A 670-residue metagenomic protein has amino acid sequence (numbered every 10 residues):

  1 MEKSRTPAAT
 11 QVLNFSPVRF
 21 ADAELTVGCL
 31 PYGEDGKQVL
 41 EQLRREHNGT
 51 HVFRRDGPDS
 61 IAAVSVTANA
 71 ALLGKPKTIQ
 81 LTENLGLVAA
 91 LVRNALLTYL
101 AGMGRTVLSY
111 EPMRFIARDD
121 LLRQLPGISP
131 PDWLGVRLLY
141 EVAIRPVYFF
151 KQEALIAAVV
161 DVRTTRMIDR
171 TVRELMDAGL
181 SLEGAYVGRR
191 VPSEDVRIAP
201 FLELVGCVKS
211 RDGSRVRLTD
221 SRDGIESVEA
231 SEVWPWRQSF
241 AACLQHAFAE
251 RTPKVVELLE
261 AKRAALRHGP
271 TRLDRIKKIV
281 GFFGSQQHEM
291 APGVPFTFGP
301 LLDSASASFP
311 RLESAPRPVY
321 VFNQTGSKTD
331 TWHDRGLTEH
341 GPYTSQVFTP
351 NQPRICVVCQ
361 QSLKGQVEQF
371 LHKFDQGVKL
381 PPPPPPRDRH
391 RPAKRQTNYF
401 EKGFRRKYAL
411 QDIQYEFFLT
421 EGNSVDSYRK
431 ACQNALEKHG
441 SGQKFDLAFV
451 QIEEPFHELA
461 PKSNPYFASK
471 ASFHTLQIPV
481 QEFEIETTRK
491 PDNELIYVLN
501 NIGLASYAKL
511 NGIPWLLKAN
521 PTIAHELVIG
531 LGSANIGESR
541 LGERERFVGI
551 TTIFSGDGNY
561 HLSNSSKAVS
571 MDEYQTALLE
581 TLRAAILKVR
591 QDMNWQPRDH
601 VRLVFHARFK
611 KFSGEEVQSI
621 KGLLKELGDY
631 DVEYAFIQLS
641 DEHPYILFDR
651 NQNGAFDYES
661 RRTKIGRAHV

Functional and structural regions predicted by a protein language model:
M1-D195, E203, R215, G403-K407 (+3 more regions): Long, contiguous domain-sized segments
P7-T26, P31, G36, L40 (+4 more regions): Extended, highly charged clamp/arch subdomains and adjacent linkers that form or line substrate-binding channels
